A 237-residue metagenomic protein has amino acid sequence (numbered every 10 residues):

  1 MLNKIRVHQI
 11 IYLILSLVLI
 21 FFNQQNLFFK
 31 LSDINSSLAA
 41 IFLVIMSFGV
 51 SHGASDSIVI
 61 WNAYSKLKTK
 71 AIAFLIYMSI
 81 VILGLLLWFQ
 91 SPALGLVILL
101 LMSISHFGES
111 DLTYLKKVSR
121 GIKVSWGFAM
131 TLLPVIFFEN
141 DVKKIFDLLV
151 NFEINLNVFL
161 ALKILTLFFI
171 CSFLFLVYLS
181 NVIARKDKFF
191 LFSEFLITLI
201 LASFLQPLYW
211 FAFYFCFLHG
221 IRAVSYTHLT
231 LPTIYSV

Functional and structural regions predicted by a protein language model:
M1-I14: N-terminal membrane topogenic signal
F22-S36: Short, hydrophobic transmembrane alpha-helix segments
G53-N62, S105-K116, F175-R185, S225: C-terminal ends of transmembrane helices
I76-L85, F107, F192-L201: Hydrophobic, membrane-inserted alpha-helices
L83-I136, V150: Membrane-interface helix-loop-helix junctions at boundaries between adjacent transmembrane segments
R120-I183: Long hydrophobic alpha-helical segments that form multi-pass transmembrane helix bundles in integral membrane proteins
Y214-L229: Predominantly late transmembrane helices and immediately cytosolic-facing juxtamembrane segments
H228-V237: Single conserved hydrophobic/aromatic residue that forms the stacking wall/gate of nucleotide- or nucleobase-binding
